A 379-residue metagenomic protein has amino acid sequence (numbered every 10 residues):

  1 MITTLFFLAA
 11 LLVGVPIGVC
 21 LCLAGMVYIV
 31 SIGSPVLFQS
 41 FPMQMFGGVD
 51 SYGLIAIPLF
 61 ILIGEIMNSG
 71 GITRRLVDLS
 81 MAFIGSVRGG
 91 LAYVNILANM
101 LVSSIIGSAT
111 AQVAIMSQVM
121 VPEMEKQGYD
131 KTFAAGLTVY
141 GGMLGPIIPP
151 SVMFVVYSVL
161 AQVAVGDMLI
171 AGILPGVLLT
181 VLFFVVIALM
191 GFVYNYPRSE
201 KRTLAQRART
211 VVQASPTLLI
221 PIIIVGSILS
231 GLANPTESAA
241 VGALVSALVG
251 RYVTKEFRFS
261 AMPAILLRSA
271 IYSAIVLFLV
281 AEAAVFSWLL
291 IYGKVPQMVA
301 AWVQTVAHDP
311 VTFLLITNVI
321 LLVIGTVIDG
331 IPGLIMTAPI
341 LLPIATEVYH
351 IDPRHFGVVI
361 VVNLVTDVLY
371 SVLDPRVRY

Functional and structural regions predicted by a protein language model:
M1-V362, V368, Y379: Alpha-helical transmembrane segments of multi-pass membrane transport proteins
D374-R376: The canonical J-domain HPD catalytic loop and its flanking helix-turn segment that engages Hsp70 and stimulates ATP
